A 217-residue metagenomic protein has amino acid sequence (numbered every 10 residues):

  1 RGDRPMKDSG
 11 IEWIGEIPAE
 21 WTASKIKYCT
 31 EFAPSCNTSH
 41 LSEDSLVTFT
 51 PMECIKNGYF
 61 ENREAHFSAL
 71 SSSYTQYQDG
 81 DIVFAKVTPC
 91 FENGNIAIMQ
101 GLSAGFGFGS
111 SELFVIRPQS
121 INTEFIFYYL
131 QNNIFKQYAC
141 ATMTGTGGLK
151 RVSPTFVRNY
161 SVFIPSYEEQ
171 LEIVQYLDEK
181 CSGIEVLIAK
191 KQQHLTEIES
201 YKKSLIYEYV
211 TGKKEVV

Functional and structural regions predicted by a protein language model:
R1-R4, S161-V217: Amphipathic alpha-helical coiled-coil/heptad-repeat segments
P5-S39, N159, L171, H194: Non-catalytic DNA-recognition/assembly elements of restriction-modification systems
M6-D8, S39-V47, A141-M143: Short coil/turn segments at secondary-structure boundaries
G15-A23, L113-E124, T155-D178: Proline-centric
K27-S39, S45-I82, I98: Sequence-specific dsDNA recognition surfaces
S73-N133, G145-G147, S153-P154: A short beta-sheet element
F135-Y138: Periplasmic-binding protein-like
